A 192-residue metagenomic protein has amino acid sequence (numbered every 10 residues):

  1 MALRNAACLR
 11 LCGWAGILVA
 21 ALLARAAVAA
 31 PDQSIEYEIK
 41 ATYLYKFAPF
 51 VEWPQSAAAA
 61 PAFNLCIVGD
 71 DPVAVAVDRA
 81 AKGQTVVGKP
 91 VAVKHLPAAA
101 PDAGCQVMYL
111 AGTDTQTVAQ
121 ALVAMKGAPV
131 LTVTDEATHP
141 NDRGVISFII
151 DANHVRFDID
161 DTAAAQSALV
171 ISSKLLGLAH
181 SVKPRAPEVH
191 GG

Functional and structural regions predicted by a protein language model:
A2-G192: Short hydrophobic alpha-helices and adjacent helix-cap/hinge residues
